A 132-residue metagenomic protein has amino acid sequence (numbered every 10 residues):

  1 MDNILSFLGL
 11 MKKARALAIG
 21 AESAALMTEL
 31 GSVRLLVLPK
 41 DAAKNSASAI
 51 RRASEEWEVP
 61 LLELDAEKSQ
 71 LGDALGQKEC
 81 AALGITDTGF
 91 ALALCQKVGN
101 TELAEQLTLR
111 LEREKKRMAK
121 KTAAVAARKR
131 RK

Functional and structural regions predicted by a protein language model:
N3-L38: N-terminal first-folded block
F7, A24, S32-V33, A42-W57 (+2 more regions): Active-site cofactor/cluster-binding pocket
A21, K40, T86-T88: Fold-independent oxyanion-binding glycine-rich loops and adjacent beta-strand/coil segments at enzyme active sites
D41-K44, S69, G89-F90: Conserved nucleotide-binding/hydrolysis micro-motifs of P-loop NTPases
E56-D87: Mid-chain, well-packed structural core segment of small domains
Q77-E114: C-terminal structural segments of small proteins and small subunits
L111-K132: Charge-patterned, long linear interaction tracts outside catalytic cores
